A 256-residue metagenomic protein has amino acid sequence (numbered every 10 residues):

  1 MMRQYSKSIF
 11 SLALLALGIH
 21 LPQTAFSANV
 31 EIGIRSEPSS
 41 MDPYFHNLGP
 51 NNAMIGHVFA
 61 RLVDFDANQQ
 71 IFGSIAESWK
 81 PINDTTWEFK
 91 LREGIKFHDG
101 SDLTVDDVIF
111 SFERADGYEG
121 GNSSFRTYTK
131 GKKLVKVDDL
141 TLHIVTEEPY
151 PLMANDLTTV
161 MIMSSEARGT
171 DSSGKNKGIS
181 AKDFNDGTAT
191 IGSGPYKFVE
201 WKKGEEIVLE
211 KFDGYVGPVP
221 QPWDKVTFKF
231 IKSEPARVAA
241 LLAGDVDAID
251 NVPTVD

Functional and structural regions predicted by a protein language model:
M2-S11: Bacterial N-terminal signal peptides that target proteins for export
S11-P22: Bacterial N-terminal signal peptides
A28-E37, T86-F89, V108-F112, L142-I144 (+3 more regions): Short, well-ordered beta-strand elements
G33-N83, E113, I191-G192: N-terminal lobe/hinge region of extracytoplasmic solute-binding protein
Q70, V160-Q221, K225: Gly/Pro-rich hinge or "lid" segments in bacterial periplasmic/extracellular proteins
E77-G121, V137, H143, R237-A243: Aromatic- and charge-enriched surface segment that lines or borders ligand/interaction sites
K80, S124-K175: Surface-exposed binding/hinge segments that line and control ligand-binding clefts or catalytic entry sites
G214-D256: Ligand-site clamp/hinge motif
